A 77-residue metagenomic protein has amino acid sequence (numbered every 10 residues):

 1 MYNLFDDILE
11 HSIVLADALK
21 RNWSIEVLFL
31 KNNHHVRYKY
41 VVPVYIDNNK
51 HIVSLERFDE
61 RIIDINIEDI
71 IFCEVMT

Functional and structural regions predicted by a protein language model:
M1-H35, F72-T77: Short glycine-rich, low-complexity segments
D17, V36-Y38, S54-R57: Short histidine-centered beta-strand/loop micro-motifs that create catalytic or ligand/metal-coordination sites
N33-Y40, R61-N66: Short coil-to-beta-strand transition motifs
P43-Y45: A structural signal for short, hydrophobic beta-strand segments that form beta-sheets in beta-rich/all-beta domains
N48-T77: Short, Lys/Arg-rich amphipathic alpha-helical interaction segments that bind nucleic acids or acidic protein surfaces
